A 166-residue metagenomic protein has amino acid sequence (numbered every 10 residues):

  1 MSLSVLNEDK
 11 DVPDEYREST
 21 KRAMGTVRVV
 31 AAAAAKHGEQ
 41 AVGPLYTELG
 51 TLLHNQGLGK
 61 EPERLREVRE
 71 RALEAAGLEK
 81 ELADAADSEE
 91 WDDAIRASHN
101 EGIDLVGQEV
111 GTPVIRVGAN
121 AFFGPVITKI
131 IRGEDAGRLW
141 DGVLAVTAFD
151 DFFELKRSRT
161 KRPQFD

Functional and structural regions predicted by a protein language model:
M1-R69, V146, E154, P163: Structural alpha/beta surface segment adjacent to cysteine/selenocysteine redox centers across thiol/disulfide enzymes
P62-D166: C-terminal cap of thioredoxin/glutaredoxin-like
